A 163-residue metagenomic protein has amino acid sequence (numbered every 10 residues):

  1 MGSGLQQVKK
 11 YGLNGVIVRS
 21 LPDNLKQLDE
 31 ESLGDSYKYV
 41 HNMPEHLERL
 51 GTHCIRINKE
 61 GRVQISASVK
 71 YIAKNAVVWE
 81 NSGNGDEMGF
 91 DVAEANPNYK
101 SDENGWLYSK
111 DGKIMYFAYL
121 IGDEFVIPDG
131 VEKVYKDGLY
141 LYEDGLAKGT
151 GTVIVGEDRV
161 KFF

Functional and structural regions predicted by a protein language model:
M1-F163: Solvent-exposed loop and capping/linker segments of extracellular ligand-binding repeat ectodomains
